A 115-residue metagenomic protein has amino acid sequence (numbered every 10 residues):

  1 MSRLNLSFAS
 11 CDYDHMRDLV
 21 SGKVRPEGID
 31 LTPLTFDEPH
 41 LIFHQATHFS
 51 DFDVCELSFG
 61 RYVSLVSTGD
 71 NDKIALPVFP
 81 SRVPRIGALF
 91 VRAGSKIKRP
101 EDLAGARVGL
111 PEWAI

Functional and structural regions predicted by a protein language model:
M1-L6: Small-molecule-sensing regulatory modules
S7, C11-I115: Short, glycine-/small- and polar/acidic-enriched structural segments that line small-molecule recognition paths
